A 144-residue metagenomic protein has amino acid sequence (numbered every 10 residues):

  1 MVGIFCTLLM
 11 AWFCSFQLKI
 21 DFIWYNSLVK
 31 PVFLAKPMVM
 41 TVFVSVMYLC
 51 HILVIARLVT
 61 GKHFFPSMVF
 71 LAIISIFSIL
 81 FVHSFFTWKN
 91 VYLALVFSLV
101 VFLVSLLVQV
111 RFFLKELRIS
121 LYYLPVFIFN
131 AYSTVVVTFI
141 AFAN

Functional and structural regions predicted by a protein language model:
M1-F16: N-terminal signal-anchor transmembrane alpha helix
K19-F33: Membrane-interface helix termini and inter-helical loops of multi-pass transporters
K30-F43: Short aromatic-rich membrane-water interface segments that cap or initiate transmembrane helices in multi-pass membrane
V44-I55, I73-S78: Core segments of transmembrane alpha-helices that mediate helix-helix packing or line hydrophobic substrate/ligand
K62-L71: Membrane-interfacial loop-to-transmembrane alpha-helix junctions, especially the N-terminal start
I73-F81, A94-Q109: Hydrophobic alpha-helical membrane segments
H83-L93, L114, F139-N144: Membrane-interface helix caps and helix-loop-helix hairpins in membrane proteins
Y122-A141: Final/C-terminal transmembrane alpha-helix of multipass membrane proteins
